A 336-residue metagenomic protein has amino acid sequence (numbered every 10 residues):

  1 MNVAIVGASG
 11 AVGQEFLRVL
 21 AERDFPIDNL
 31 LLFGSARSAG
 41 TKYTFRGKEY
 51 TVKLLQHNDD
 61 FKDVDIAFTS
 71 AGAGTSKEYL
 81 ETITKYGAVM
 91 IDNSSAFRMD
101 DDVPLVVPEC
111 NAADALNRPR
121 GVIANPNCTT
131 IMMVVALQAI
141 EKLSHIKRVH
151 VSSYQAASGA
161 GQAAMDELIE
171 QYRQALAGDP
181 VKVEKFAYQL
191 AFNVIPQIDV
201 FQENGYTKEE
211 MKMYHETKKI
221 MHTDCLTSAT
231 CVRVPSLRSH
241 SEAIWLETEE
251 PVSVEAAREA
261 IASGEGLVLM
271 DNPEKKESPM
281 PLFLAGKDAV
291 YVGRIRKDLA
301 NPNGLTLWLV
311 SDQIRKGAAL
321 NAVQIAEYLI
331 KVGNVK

Functional and structural regions predicted by a protein language model:
M1-L190, L226, V290-Y291, I295-N301 (+3 more regions): N-terminal Rossmann-like NAD(P) cofactor-binding subdomain of oxidoreductases, focused on the glycine-rich
A67, A157-K336: Charged docking surfaces used in two-component/phosphorelay signaling
